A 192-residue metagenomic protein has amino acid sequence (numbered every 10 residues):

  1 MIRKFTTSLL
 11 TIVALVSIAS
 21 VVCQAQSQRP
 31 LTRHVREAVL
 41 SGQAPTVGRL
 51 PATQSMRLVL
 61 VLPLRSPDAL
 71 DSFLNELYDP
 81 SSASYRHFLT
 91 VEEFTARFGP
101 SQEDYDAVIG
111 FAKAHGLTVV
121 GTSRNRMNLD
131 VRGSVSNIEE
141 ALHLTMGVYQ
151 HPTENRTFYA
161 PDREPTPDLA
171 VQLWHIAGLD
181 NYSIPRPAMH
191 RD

Functional and structural regions predicted by a protein language model:
M1-T11: Bacterial N-terminal signal peptides that target proteins for export
L9-S20: Bacterial N-terminal signal peptides
V21-A25: Sec/Tat signal peptide C-region and signal peptidase I cleavage site
Q26-D192: Non-catalytic regulatory appendages
